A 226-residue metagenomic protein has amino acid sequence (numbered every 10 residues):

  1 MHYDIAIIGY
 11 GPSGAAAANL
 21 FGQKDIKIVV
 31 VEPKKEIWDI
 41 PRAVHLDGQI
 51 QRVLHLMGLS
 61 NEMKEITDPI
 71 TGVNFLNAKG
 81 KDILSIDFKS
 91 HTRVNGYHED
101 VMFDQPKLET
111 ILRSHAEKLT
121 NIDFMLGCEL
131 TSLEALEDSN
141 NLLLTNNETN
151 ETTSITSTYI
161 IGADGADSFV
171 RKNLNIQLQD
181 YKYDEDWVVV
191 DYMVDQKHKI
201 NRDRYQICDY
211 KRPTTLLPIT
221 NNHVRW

Functional and structural regions predicted by a protein language model:
M1-S13: Beta1/beta-strand and adjacent pyrophosphate-binding region of the FAD-binding site in flavoprotein oxidoreductases
Y3, T149-Y159: Core beta-strand elements of the Rossmann-like FAD/NAD(P) dinucleotide-binding domain in flavoenzyme oxidoreductases
G11-P12, I37, G165: Residue-level detector of alpha-helix initiation sites
G22-R42: Glycine-rich FAD pyrophosphate-binding loop
R42, D47-H115: Active-site-adjacent segment of FAD-dependent monooxygenases/related oxidoreductases
D82-K107, E148-E151, I200-R202, Y210-W226: Conserved FAD/dinucleotide-binding core of flavoprotein oxidoreductases
S114, S139, Y159, A163-W226: Conserved FAD-binding catalytic core of PHBH/FMO-like flavoproteins
L126-N140: A conserved short coil-to-beta-strand element within the FAD-binding core of flavoproteins
